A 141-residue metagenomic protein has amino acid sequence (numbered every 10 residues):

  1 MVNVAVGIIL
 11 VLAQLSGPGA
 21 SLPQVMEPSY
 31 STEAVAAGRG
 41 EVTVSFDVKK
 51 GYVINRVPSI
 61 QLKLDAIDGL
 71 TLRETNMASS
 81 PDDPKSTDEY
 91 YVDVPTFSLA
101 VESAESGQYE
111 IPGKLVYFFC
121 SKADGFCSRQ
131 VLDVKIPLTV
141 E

Functional and structural regions predicted by a protein language model:
A5-P18: Hydrophobic h-region of N-terminal signal peptides that target proteins for export in Gram-negative bacteria
L15-E141: Extracellular/lumen-exposed scaffold segments
